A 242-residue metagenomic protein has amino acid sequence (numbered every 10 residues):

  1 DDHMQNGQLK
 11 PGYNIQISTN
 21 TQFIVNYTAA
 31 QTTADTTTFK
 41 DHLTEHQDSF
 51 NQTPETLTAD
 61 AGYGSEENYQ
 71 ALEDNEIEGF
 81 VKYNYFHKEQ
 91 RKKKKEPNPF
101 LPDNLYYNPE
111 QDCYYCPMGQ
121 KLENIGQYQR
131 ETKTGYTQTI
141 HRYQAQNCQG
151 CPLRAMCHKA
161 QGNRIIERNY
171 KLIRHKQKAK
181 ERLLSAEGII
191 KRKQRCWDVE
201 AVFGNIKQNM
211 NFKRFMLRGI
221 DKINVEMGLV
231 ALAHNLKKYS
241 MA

Functional and structural regions predicted by a protein language model:
D1-A242: Anion-binding and metal-coordination hotspots
